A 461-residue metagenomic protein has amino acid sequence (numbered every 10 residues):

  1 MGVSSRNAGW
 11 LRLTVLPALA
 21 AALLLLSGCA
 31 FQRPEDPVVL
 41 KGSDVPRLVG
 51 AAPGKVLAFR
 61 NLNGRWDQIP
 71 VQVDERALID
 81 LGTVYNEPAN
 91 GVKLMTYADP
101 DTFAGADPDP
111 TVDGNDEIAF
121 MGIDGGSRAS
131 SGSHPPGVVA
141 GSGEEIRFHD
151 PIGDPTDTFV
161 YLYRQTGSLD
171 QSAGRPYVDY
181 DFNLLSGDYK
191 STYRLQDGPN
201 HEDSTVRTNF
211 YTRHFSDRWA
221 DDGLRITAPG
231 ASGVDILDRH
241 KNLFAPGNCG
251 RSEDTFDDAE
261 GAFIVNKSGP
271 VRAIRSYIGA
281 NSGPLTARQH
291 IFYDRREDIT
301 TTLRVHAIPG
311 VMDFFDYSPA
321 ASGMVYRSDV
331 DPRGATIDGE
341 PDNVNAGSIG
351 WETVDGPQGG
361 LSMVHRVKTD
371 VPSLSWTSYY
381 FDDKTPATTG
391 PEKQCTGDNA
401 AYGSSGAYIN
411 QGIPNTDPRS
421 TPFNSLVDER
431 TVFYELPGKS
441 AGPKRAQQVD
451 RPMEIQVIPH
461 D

Functional and structural regions predicted by a protein language model:
M1-L11: N-terminal secretory signal peptides that target proteins for export/translocation
R6-N7, L16, C29: Serine/proline-rich low-complexity intrinsically disordered segments, especially terminal tails, linkers
T14-L26: Bacterial N-terminal signal peptides
A30-D188, T192: Alpha-mannosidase-like glycoside hydrolase catalytic domains involved in N-glycan trimming, generalizing to other
L62, P88, P100, P151 (+11 more regions): Generic signature of intrinsically disordered, low-complexity segments enriched in small/polar residues
G198-E454: Beta-strand/loop-rich accessory regions of lumenal/periplasmic or secreted enzymes, predominantly carbohydrate-active
E454-D461: Intrinsically disordered, compositionally biased low-complexity segments in eukaryotic proteins
